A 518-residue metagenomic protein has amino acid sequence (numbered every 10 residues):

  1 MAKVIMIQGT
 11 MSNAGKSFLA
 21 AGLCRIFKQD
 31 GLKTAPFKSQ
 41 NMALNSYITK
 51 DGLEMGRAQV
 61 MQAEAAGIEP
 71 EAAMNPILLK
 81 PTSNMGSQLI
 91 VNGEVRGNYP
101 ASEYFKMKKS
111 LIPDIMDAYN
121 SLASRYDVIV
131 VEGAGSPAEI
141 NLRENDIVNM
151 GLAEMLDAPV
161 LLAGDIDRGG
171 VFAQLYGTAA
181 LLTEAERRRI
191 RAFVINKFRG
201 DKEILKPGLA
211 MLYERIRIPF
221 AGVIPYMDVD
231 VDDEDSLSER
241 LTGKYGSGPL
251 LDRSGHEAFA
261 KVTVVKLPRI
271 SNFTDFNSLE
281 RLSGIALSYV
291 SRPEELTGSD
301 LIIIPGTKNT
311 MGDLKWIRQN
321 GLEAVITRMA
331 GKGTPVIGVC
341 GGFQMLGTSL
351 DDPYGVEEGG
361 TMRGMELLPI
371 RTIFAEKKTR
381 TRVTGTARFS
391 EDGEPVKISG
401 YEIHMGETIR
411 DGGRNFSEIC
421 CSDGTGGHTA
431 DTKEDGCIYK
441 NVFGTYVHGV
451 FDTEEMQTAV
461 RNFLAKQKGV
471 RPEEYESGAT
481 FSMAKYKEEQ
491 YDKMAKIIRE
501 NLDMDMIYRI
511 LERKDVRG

Functional and structural regions predicted by a protein language model:
M1-E323, T327-R328, P335, D352 (+2 more regions): Flexible phosphate-sensing "switch/lid" loops adjacent to ATP/NTP-binding sites across phosphate-transfer
D233-S236, S349-T361, I370-A387: Conserved phosphate-handling catalytic cores of large alpha/beta enzymes
C340-G341: Catalytic nucleophile serine of serine hydrolases, specifically the conserved "nucleophile elbow" pentapeptide
M345: Conserved catalytic-site region of short-chain dehydrogenase/reductase
